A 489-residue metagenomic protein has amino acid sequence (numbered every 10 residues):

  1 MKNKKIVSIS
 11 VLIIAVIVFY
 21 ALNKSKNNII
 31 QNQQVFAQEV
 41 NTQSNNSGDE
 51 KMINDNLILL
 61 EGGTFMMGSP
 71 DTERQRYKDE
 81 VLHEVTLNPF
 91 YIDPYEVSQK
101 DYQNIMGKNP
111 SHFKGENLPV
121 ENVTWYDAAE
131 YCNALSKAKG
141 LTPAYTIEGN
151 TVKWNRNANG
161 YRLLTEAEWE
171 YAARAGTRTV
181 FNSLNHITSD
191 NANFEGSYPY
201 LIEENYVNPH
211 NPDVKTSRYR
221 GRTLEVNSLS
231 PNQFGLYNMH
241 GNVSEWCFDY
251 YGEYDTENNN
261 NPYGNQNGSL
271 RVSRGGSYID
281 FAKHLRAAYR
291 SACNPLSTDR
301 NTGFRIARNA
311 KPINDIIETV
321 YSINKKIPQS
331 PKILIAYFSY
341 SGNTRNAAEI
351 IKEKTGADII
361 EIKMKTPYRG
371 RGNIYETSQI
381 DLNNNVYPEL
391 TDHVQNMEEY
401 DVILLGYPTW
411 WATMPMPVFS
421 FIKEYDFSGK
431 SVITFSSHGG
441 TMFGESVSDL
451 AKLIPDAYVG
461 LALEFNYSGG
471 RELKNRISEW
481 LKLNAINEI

Functional and structural regions predicted by a protein language model:
N3-I9, V18-A167, E203, V207-N211 (+1 more regions): Extended beta-strand/loop cores of jelly-roll/beta-sandwich
K24, I316-Y321, K326-L334, S341-M364 (+1 more regions): FMN-binding flavodoxin-like domain, especially the glycine-rich phosphate-binding loop
K51-I53, L59, K78-D79, E84-T86 (+11 more regions): Extracellular/periplasmic catalytic domains that process cell-envelope and extracellular macromolecules
L60, M66, P70-D71, K114 (+2 more regions): Functional-site microenvironments in short loops/helix caps that host divalent-cation chemistry
M66, Y171, S189, K365-R369 (+1 more regions): A short acidic, often aromatic-flanked loop/helix-cap motif at beta-alpha or helix-coil junctions that lines enzyme
S69, P94-E96, M106-N109, C132-K139 (+10 more regions): Sec/Tat-exported extracytoplasmic proteins
A167, N232, Y250, S339-S341 (+2 more regions): Residue-level signal for short, function-critical loop segments
